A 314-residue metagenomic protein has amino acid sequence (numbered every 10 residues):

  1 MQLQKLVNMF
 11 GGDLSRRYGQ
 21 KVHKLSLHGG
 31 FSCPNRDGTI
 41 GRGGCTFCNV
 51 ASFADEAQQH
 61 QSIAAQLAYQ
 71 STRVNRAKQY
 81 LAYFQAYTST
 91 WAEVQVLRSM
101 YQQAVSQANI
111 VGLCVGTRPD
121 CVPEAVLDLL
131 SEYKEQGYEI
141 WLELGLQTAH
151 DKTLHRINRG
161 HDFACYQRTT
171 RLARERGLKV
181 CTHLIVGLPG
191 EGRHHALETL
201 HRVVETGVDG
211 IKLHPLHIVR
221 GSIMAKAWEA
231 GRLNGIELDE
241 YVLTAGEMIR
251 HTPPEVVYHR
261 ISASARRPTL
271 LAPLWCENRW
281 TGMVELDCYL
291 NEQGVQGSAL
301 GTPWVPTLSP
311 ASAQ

Functional and structural regions predicted by a protein language model:
M1-L81, A313: N-terminal [4Fe-4S]-dependent radical SAM core
Q2-G12, Q20-H23, G210, I218-Q314: Auxiliary Fe-S-binding modules of radical SAM enzymes
H23-L27, Y80-Q85, L113-V115, I140-L144 (+3 more regions): Hydrophobic faces of well-ordered beta-strands that scaffold small-molecule active sites in alpha/beta enzyme cores
C45, Q103-I110, E198-K212, T281-S298: Structural recognition of alpha->loop->beta junctions
A51-Q66, V74-V94, N109-V122, E139-C165 (+1 more regions): Core AdoMet radical
S71-N75, M100-A108, D128-E139, R171-E175: Acidic (Asp/Glu)-rich catalytic clusters
V94-Q102, P123-K134, L154-I157, A196: Distinct, well-ordered alpha-helical segments
A164-I223, D239-S262: Conserved C-terminal portion of the radical SAM core fold that forms the substrate/S-adenosylmethionine-binding
